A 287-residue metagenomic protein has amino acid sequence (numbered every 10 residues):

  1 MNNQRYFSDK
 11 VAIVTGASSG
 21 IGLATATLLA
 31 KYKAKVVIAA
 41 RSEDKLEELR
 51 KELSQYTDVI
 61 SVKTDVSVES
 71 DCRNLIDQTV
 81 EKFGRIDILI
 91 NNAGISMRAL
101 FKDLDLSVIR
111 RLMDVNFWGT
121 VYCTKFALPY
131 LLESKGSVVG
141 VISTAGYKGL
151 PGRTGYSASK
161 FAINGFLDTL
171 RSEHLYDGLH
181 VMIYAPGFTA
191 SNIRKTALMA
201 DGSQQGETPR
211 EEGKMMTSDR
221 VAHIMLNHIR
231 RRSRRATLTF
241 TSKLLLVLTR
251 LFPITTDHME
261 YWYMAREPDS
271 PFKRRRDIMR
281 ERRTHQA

Functional and structural regions predicted by a protein language model:
V11, S18-G20: Conserved glycine-rich cofactor-binding loop
Y32-L49: Conserved glycine-rich Rossmann-like NAD(P)H-binding loop of the short-chain dehydrogenase/reductase
T64-N74, L106: The beta1-alpha1 cofactor-binding region of Rossmann-like NAD(H)/NADP(H)-dependent oxidoreductases
L100-F101, D105-R111: Substrate-binding pocket helix/loop in short-chain dehydrogenase/reductase
T124, S159: Active-site helix of classical SDR
S143: Residue(s) in the substrate-gating loop at a strand-loop-helix junction that position the organic substrate next
Y176-F240: SDR active-site lid
